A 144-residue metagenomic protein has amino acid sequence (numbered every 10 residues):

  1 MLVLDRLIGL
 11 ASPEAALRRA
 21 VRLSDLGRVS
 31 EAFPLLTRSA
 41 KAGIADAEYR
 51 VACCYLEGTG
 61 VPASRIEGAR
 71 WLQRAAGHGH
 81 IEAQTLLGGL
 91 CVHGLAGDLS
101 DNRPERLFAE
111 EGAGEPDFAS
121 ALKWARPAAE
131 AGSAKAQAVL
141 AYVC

Functional and structural regions predicted by a protein language model:
M1-L7: Long, contiguous interaction/recruitment modules in multidomain scaffold/adaptor proteins
A11-R38, A42: Alpha-helical segment of the N-proximal tetratricopeptide repeat
A11-S12, G27, A42-I44, E57-T59 (+5 more regions): Short helix-capping/linker turns of helical repeat alpha-solenoids
A15, A47-Y49, A83, A136: TPR alpha-solenoid repeat register
L17, R22-L23, R50-E57, G88-H93 (+3 more regions): Hydrophobic face of amphipathic alpha-helices that form TPR/SEL1-like repeat modules and related alpha-solenoid
D25-P34, P62-W71, D98-W124: Structural signature of tandem alpha-helical TPR/SEL1-like repeats, specifically the intra-repeat loop/turn
R38-C53: Short, charge-rich amphipathic alpha-helical segments embedded in non-transmembrane helical bundles/solenoids
R38-S39, Q73-A75, P127-A128: Canonical positions in the second alpha-helix
